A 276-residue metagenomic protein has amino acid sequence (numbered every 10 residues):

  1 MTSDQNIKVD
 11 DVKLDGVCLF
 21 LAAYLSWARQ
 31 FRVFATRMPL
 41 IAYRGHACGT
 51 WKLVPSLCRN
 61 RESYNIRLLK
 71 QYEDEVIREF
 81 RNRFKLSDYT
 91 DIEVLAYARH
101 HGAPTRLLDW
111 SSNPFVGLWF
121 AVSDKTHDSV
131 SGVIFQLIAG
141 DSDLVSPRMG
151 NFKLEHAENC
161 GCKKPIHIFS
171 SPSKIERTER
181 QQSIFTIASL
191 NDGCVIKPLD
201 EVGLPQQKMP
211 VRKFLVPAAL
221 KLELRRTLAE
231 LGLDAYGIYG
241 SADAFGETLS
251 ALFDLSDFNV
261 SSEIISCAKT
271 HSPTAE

Functional and structural regions predicted by a protein language model:
M1-E276: Catalytic-core elements of nucleic-acid end-processing and repair enzymes
